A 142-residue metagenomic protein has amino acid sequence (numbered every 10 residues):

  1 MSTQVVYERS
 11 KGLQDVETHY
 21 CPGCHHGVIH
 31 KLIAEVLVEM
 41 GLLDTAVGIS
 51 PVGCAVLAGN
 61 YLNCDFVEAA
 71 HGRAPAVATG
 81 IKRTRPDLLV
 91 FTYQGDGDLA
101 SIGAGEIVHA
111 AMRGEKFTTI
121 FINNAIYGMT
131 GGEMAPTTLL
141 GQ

Functional and structural regions predicted by a protein language model:
M1-V6: Short Cys/His-rich Zn2+-coordinating modules
Y7-A70: Active-site diphosphate/adenylate-binding microenvironment
H19-G23, Y93-G97, Q142: Flexible, glycine/proline-enriched loop segments at strand-loop-helix junctions that form or flank small-ligand binding
V38, M112-E115, M134: Hydrophobic/aromatic-lined pockets within catalytic cores
V52-G128: Thiamine diphosphate
A125-Q142: Thiamine diphosphate
